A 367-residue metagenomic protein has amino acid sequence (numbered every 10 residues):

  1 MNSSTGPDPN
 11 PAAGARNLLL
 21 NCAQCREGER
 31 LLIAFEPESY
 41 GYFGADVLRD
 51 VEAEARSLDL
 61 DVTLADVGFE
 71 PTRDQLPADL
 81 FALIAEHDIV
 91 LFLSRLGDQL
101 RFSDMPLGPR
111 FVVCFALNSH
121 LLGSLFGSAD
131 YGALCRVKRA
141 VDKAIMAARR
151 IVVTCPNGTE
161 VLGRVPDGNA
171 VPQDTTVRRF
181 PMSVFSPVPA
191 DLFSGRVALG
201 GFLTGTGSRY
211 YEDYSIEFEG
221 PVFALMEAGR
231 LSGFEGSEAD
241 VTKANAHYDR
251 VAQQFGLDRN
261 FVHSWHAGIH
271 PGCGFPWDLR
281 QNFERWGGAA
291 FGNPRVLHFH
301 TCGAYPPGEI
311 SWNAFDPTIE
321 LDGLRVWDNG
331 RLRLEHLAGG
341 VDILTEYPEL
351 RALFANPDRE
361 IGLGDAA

Functional and structural regions predicted by a protein language model:
M1-F223, E227, R325-A367: Active-site bordering "gate/hinge" segments that shape substrate access to catalytic or cofactor-binding pockets
T154, R164, A198-G200, H266-G268 (+2 more regions): Residues in well-ordered beta-strands of folded domains
S186-L192, Y248-D258: An exposed, glycine/acidic-rich loop-and-rim segment of catalytic or binding clefts
G200-T204, E227-L231, G236-A239, G268-G272 (+1 more regions): Histidine- and/or cysteine-centered catalytic micro-motif in compact active-site loops
R209-Y210, G236, P276-L279, E309-W312 (+1 more regions): Short conserved micro-motifs at the rims of enzyme active sites and ligand-binding pockets
Y211-Q253: Long, well-ordered mid-to-C-terminal structural blocks that present hydrophobic/aromatic surfaces
G256-D316, D358-A367: Cysteine/selenocysteine-centered motifs that mediate thiol-based redox chemistry or coordinate metal-sulfur cofactors
P294-E349: Charge-rich, low-complexity terminal tails
